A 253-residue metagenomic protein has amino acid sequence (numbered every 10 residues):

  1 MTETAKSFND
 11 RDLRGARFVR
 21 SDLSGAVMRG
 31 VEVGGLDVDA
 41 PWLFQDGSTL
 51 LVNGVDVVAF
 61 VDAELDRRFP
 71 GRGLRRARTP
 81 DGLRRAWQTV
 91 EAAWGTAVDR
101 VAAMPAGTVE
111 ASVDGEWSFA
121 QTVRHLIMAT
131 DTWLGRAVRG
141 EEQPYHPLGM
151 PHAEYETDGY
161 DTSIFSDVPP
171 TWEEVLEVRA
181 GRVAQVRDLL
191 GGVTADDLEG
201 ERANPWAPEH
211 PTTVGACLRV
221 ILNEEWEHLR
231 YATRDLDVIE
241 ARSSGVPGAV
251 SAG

Functional and structural regions predicted by a protein language model:
M1-E64: Tandem repeat scaffolds
G47, L51-N53, A59-D99: Active-site-adjacent scaffolding segments
G47-T49, A106, D114, A195: Generic secondary-structure boundary/loop-capping signal
R78-T132: Conserved small-residue-rich
G82-A93, A97-R100, D158-L198: Acidic/histidine-rich alpha-helical segments that form the ligand environment of transition-metal centers
T108-T162, A184, E201-G253: Short, contiguous alpha-helical
